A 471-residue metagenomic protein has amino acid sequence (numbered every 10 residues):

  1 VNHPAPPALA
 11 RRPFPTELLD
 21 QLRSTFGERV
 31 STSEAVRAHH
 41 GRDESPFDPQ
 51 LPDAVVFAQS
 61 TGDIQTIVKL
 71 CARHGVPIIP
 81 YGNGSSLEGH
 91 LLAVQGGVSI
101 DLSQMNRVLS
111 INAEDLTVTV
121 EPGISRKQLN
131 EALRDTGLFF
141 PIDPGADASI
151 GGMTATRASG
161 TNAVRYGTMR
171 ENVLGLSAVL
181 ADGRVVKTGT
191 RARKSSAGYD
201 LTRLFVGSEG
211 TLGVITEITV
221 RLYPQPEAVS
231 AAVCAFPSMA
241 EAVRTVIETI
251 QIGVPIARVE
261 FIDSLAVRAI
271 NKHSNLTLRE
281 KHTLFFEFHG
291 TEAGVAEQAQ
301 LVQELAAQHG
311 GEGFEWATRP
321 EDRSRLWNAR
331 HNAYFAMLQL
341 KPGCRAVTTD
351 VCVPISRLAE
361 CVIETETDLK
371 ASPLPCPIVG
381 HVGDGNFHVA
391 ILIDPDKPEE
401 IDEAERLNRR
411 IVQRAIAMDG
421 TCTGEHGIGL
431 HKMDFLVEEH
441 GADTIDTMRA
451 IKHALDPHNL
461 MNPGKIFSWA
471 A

Functional and structural regions predicted by a protein language model:
V1-K69, R73, S85-L116, S264-S274 (+3 more regions): N-terminal flexible segment immediately upstream of the FAD-binding catalytic core in FAD-dependent oxidoreductases
E28, I416-I428, H453, P457-M461: Alpha-helix capping/hinge segments and adjacent helical runs
T32-G41, Y223-P224, S230, A235 (+3 more regions): C-terminal substrate-recognition/cap domain of FAD-linked oxidoreductases
R107-E260: FAD-binding subdomain of flavoenzyme oxidoreductases
R184, M433-A471: Activity-critical C-terminal alpha-helical subdomain
